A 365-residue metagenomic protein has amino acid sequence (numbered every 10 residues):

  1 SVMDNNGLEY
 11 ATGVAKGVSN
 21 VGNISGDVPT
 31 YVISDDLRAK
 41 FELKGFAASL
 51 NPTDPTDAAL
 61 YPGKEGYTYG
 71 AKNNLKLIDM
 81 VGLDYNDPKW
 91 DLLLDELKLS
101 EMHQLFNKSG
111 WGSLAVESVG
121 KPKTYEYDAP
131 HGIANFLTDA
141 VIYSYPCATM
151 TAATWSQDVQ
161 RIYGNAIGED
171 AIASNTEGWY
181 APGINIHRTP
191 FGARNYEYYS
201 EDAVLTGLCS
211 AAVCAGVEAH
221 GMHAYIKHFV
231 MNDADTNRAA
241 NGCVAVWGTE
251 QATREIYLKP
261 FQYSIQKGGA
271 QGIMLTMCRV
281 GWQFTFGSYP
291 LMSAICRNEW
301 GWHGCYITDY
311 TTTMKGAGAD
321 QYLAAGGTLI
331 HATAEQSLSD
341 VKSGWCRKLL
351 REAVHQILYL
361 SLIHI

Functional and structural regions predicted by a protein language model:
S1-I363: Glycoside hydrolase catalytic-domain context in secreted enzymes
